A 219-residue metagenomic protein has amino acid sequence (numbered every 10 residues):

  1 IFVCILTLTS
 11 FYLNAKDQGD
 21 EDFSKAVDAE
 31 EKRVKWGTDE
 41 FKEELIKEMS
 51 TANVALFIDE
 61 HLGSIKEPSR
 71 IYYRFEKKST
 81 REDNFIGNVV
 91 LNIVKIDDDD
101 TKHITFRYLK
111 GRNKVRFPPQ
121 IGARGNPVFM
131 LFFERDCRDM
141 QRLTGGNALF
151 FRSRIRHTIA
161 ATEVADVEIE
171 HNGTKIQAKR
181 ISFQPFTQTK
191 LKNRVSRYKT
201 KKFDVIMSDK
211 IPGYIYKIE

Functional and structural regions predicted by a protein language model:
F2-T9: Bacterial N-terminal signal peptides
F11-A15: Sec/Tat signal peptide C-region and signal peptidase I cleavage site
D17-G122, R142-E219: Acidic, serine/threonine-rich low-complexity disordered tracts
G122, N126-F129, E134-C137: Acidic/charged, solvent-exposed loop-and-adjacent secondary-structure segments enriched in E/D, K/R, S/T, and G/P
